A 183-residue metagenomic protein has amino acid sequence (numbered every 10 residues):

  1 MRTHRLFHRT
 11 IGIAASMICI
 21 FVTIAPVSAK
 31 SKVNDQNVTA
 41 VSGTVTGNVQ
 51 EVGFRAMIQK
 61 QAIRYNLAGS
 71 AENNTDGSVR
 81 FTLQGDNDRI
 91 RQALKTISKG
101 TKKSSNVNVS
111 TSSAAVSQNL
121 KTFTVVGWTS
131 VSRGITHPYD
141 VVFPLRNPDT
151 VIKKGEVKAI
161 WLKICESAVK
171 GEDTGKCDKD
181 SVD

Functional and structural regions predicted by a protein language model:
R2-A14: Bacterial N-terminal signal peptides that target proteins for export
A15-V22, P26-D183: Intrinsically disordered, low-complexity, mixed-charge
